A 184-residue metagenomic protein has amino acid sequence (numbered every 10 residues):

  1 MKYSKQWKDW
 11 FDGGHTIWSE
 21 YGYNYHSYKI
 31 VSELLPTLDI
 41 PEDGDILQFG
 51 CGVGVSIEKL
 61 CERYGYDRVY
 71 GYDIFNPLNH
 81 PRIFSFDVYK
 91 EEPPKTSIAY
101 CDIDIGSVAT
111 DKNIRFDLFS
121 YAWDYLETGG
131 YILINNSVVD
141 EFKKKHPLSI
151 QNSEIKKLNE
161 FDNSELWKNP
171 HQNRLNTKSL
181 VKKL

Functional and structural regions predicted by a protein language model:
M1-D39: Class I SAM-dependent methyltransferase Rossmann-like catalytic core, especially the SAM/SAH-binding loop
G50-G52: Class I SAM-dependent methyltransferase "Motif I" SAM/SAH-binding loop
V55-S85: Class I SAM-dependent methyltransferase SAM/SAH-binding core
N79-Y89, N152-N159: Active-site regions of enzymes building and remodeling cell-envelope glycoconjugates
E91-Y100: A short acidic, Gly/Pro-enriched loop at the edge of an enzyme's catalytic core that lines a small-molecule cofactor
I114-T128: A short glycine-rich, Lys/Arg-flanked "PGG" loop and its adjoining helix->strand segment in the class I
G129-N136: Conserved beta-strand signature within the Rossmann-like core of class I S-adenosyl-L-methionine
E141-L184: Class I S-adenosyl-L-methionine
